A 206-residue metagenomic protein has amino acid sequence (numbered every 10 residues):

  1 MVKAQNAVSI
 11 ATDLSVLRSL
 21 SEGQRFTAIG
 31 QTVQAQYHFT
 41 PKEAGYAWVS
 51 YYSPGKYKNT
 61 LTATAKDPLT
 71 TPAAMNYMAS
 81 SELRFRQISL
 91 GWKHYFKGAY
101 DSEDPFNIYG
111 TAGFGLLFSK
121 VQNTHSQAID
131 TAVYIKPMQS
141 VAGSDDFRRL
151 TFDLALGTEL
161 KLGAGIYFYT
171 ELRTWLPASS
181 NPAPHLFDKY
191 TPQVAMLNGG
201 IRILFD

Functional and structural regions predicted by a protein language model:
M1-A7, D206: Cleavable N-terminal export/targeting peptides
V8, T27-Q31, E82-I88, F106 (+2 more regions): Residues that define the transmembrane beta-barrel architecture of outer-membrane proteins
S9-V16, A65-A74, D130-M138, L176-P182: Flexible, solvent-exposed coil segments and beta strand-coil junctions, predominantly the extracellular/periplasmic
T12, V16, V33-Y37, L90-H94 (+4 more regions): Residues on the lipid-exposed face of transmembrane beta-strands in outer-membrane beta-barrel proteins
S15-S21, P54-K56, K97-A99, L117-V121 (+1 more regions): Sequence/structural signature of outer-membrane beta-barrel proteins
L17-S21, A73-S80, K97, M138-S144 (+1 more regions): Extracellular loop and loop/strand-boundary signature of outer-membrane beta-barrel proteins
Y37-T131, N198-D206: Gram-negative (and chloroplast) outer-membrane scaffold detector with strong preference for beta-barrel transmembrane
G55-T60, N76, L154-D206: Predominantly the C-terminal beta-signal and adjacent terminal strand-loop region of outer-membrane beta-barrel
